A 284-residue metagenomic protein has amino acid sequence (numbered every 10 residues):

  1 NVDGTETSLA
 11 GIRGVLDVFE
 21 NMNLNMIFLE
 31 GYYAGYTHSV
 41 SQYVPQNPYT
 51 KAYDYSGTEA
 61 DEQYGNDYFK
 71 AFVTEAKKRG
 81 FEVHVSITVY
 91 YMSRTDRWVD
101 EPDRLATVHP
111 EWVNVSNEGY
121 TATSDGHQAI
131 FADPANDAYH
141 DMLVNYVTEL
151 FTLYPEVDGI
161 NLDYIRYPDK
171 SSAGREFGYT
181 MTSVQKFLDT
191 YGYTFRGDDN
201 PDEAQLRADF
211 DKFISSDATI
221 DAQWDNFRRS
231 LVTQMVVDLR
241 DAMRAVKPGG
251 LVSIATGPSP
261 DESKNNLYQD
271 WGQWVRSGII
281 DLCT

Functional and structural regions predicted by a protein language model:
N1-E6, H84-Y154: Active-site-adjacent "subsite" loops/lids of carbohydrate-active enzymes
V2-E20, Y139-F151, E262-S277: Short, acidic/polar
A10-T37, P155-G159, I279-C283: Catalytic domains of carbohydrate-active enzymes, especially glycoside hydrolases
V15-L24, F72-K77, F131-Y167: An active-site-proximal structural segment forming one wall of the substrate-binding cleft that immediately precedes
E20-Y64: Aromatic-lined carbohydrate-binding/catalytic grooves of carbohydrate-active enzymes
S39-A52, Y91-D125, Y164-F213: Aromatic- and acidic-residue-enriched segments that line the glycan-binding/catalytic groove of carbohydrate-active
E82-R94, N161-D169, L206, I220-L267: Aromatic-lined carbohydrate-recognition surfaces of secreted/lumenal glycan-active proteins
D163, Q205-I220, Y268-T284: Aromatic- and acid-rich polysaccharide-binding/catalytic face of secreted or lumenal carbohydrate-active enzymes
